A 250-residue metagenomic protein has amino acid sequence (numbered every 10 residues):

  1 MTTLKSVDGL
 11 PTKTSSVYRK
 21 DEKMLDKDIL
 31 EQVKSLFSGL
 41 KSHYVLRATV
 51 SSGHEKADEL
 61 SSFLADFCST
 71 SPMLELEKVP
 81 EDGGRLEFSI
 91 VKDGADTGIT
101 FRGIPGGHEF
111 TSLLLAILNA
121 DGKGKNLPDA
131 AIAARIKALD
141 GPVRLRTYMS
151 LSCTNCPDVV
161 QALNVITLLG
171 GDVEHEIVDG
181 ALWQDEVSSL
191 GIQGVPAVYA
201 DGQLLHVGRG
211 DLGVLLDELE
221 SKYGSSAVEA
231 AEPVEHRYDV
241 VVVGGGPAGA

Functional and structural regions predicted by a protein language model:
G9-K23: Short, Lys/Arg-enriched N-terminal segments with co-localized hydrophobic residues within the first ~10-30 amino acids
M24-H43, E109, L113-G141: N-terminal leader/targeting and pre-domain segments
F37-F63, K137-G171: Local sequence-structure signature of Cys/Sec-based thiol-disulfide redox active-site neighborhoods
R47, L60, L64, T70-S71 (+2 more regions): Long, folded non-catalytic interaction modules
M73-D82, G171-D185: Thiol-based oxidoreductase modules, predominantly thioredoxin-like and allied folds used for disulfide exchange
E81-I99, Q184-D201: Structural micro-motif
D93-K123, Y199-S226: Non-catalytic, surface beta->alpha helical segment in thiol-disulfide oxidoreductase systems
A231-A248: Beta1/beta-strand and adjacent pyrophosphate-binding region of the FAD-binding site in flavoprotein oxidoreductases
